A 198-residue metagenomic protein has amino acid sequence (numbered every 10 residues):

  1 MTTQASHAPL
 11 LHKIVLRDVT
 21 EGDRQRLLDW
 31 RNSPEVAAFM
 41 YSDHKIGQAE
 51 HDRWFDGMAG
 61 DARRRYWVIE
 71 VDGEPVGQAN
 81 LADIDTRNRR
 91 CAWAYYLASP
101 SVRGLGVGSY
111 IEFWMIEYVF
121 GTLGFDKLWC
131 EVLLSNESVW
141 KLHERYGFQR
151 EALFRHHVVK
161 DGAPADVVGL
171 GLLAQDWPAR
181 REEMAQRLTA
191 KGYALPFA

Functional and structural regions predicted by a protein language model:
T2-R26, W30, D72-A198: Acyl-donor (CoA/ACP) binding surface of acyl/acetyltransferases
R24, E35-V36, R63-R64, G124: Generic structural signal for secondary-structure transition and capping sites
L27-R31, H51, F55: Hydrophobic alpha-helical core bundles mediating ligand binding, dimerization, or RNAP-core interactions
R31, M40, M58-A59: Hydrophobic residues in alpha-helical segments
E35-R53: Conserved GNAT-fold acetyl-CoA-binding loop/helix
A38-M40, W67, R180: Short, hydrophobic secondary-structure boundary micro-motifs
S42, R65-G73, L81: Short, charge- and proline-biased low-complexity linear segments that act as flexible interaction/docking motifs
D56-V68, G77: A short helix-loop-beta-strand connector motif used in the catalytic cores of GNAT acetyltransferases and, in some
